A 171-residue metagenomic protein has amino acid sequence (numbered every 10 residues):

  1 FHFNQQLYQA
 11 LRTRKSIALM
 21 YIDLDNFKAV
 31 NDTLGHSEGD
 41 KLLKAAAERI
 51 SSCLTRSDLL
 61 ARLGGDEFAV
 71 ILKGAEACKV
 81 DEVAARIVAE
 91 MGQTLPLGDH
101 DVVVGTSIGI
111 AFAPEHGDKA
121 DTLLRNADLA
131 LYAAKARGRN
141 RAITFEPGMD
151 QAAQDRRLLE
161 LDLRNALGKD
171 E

Functional and structural regions predicted by a protein language model:
F1-L19, D25-T55, A61-G65, A69-K73 (+3 more regions): Conserved long alpha-helical elements within nucleotide-processing catalytic cores of c-di-GMP signaling and class III
L11, P96, V102, L167-G168: Residue-level signal for alpha-helix termini/capping positions
K15-I17, D58, N140, K169-D170: PAS-family sensory domain
M20, D155-E171: Active-site core of bacterial EAL-family cyclic-dinucleotide phosphodiesterase domains
D25, P147, Q151, G168-E171: Short acidic/glycine-rich beta-turn/loop cap or linker motifs at sensory/regulatory domain boundaries that couple input
L60, R86, E90, P96 (+3 more regions): Cyclic nucleotide signaling catalytic output domains
V70, V104-T106: HATPase_c (GHKL) ATP-binding subdomain of two-component histidine kinases
K79, D118-T122, E171: A conserved beta-strand->loop->alpha-helix hinge within the catalytic CA
